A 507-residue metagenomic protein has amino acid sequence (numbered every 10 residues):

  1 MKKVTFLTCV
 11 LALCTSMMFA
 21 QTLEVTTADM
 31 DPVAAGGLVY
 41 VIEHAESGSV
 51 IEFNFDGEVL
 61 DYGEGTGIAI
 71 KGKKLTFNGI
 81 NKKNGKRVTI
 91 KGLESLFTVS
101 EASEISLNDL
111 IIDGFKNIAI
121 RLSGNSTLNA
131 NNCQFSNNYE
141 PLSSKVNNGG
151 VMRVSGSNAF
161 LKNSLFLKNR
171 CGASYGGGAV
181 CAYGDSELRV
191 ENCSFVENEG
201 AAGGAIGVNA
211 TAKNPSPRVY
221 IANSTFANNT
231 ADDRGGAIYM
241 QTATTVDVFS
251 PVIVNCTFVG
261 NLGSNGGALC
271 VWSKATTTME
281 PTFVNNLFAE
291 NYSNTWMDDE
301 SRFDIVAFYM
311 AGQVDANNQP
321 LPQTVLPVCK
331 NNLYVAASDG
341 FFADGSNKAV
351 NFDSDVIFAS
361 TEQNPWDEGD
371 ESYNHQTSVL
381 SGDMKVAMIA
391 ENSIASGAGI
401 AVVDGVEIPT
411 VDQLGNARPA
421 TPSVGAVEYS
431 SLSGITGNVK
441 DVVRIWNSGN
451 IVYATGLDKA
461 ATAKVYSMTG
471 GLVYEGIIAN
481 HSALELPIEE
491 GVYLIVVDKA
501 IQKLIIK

Functional and structural regions predicted by a protein language model:
T8-S16: Bacterial N-terminal signal peptides
M18-L38, G57, S381: Right-handed parallel beta-helix/beta-solenoid
T26-E52, G67, M468-V473, I478: Acidic Gly/Asp/Thr-rich repetitive segments characteristic of extracellular carbohydrate-active and adhesion proteins
A34-G37, N347-E428: C-terminal accessory segments
G57-E64, K71-K116, I120, N137-Y139: Right-handed parallel beta-helix/beta-spiral solenoid domain characteristic of secreted/periplasmic
E64-G67, K91-T98, G114-S123, P141-S155 (+5 more regions): Extracellular beta-strand/beta-solenoid scaffold signature
N78, K83-R87, E104-G114, T127-P141 (+8 more regions): Right-handed parallel beta-helix
T436-K507: C-terminal outer-membrane/trafficking sorting elements
